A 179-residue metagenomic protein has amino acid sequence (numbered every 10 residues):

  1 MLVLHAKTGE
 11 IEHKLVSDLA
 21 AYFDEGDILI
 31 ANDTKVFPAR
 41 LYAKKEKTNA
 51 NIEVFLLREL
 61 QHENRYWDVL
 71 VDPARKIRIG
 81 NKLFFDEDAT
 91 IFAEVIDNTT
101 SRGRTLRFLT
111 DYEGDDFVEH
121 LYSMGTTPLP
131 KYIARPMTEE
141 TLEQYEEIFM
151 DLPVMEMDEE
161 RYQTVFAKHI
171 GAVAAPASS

Functional and structural regions predicted by a protein language model:
M1-S179: A cross-family signal for N-terminal binding/gating loops and helix N-caps that shape access to the active site
